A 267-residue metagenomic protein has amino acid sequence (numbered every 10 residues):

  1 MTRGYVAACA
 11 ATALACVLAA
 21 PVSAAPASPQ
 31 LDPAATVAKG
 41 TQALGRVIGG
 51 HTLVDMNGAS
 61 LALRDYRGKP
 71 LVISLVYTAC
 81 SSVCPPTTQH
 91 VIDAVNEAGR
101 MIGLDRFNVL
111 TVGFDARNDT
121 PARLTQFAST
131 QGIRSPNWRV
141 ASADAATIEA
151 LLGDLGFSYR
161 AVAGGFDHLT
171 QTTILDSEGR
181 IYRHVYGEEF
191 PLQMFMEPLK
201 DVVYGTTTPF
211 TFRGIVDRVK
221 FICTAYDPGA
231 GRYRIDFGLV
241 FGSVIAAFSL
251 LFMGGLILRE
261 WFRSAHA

Functional and structural regions predicted by a protein language model:
A8-A19: Bacterial N-terminal signal peptides
A19-P29: Boundary at the C-terminal end of the N-terminal hydrophobic targeting segment
A27-R64, Q89-N96: N-terminal "domain-start" segment that seeds a small globular fold
L61-V91: Short active-site neighborhood of thiol/selenol oxidoreductases, capturing the structured segment around
T88-I148: Structural microenvironment flanking redox-active thiols in thiol-disulfide oxidoreductases
A161-F221: Extracytoplasmic/lumenal ectodomains and periplasmic regions of secretory and membrane proteins
Y226-F248: Juxtamembrane/start-of-transmembrane alpha-helix segments at the extracytoplasmic/lumenal side of membrane anchors
L251-A267: Juxtamembrane interface at the cytosolic side of transmembrane helices
